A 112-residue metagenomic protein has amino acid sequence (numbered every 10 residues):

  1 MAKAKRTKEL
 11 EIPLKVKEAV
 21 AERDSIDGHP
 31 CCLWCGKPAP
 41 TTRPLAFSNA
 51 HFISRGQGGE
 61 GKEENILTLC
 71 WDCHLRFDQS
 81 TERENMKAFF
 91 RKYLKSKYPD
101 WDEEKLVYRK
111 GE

Functional and structural regions predicted by a protein language model:
M1-A46, N85-E112: A boundary/linker detector
K3, N49-I53, F77: A near-ubiquitous, low-amplitude feature marking generic local secondary-structure context
L33-T68: Histidine-centered nuclease catalytic patch
K37-P40, I66-F89: Short Cys/His-centered divalent metal-binding micro-motifs
R55-W71, R91-L106: Short microdomains enriched in Cys/His and/or Lys/Arg
